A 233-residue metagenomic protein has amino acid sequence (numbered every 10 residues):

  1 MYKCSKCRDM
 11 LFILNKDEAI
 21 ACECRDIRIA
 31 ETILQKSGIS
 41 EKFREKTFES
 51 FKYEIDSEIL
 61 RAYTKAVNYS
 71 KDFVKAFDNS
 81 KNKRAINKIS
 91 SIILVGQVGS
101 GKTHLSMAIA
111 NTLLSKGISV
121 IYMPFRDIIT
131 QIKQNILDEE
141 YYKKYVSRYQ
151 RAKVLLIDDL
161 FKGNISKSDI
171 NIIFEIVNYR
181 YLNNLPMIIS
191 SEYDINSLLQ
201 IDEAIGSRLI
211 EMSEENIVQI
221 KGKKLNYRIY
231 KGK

Functional and structural regions predicted by a protein language model:
M1-R61, K65-N68, N216-I217, G222 (+1 more regions): A short, basic N-terminal segment
E54-T64, V95, L114-R151: Short glycine-rich substrate-engagement loop in P-loop NTPases that contacts/grips substrate
K65-A85: Pre-Walker A adenine-sensing motif
N82-S106: Walker A/P-loop nucleotide-binding motif
H104-I118: P-loop NTPase Walker A phosphate-binding motif
I118-S119, R151-V154, N183-I189: Loop/turn-to-beta-strand initiation segments
R126, Y145-S168: Conserved P-loop NTPase "ATPase switch" module shared by AAA+ and STAND
I129-N135, K162-K233: Replace "adjacent to P-loop NTPase cores in ATP/GTP-dependent enzymes" with "adjacent to NTP-binding cores
